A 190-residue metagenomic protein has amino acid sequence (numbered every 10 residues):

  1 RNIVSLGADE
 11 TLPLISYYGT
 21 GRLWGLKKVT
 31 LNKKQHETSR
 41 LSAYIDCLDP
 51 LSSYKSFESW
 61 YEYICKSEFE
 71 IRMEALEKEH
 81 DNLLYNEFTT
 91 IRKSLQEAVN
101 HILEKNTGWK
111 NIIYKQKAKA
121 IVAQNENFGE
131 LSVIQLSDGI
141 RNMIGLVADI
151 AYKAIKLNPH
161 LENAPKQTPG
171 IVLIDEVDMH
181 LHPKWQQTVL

Functional and structural regions predicted by a protein language model:
R1-I102: Coupling/switch segment of ABC-type P-loop NTPase heads
I3-L6, W109-N111, P159-E162: Catalytic micro-motifs at enzyme active sites that drive phosphoryl/nucleotidyl and oxygen chemistry
E10-L12, T107, N163-T168: Short helix-terminating capping/connector loops at secondary-structure junctions
D49, S53, E79-N86, K110 (+4 more regions): Structured catalytic/translocation cores of nucleotide/phosphate-coupled proteins
W60-Y63, W109, W185: Tryptophan-centered motif/residue detector
N106-A123: Long, charged, glycine-rich C-terminal linkers/tails
A118-L190: Switch/communication elements of ASCE P-loop NTPase nucleotide-binding domains
